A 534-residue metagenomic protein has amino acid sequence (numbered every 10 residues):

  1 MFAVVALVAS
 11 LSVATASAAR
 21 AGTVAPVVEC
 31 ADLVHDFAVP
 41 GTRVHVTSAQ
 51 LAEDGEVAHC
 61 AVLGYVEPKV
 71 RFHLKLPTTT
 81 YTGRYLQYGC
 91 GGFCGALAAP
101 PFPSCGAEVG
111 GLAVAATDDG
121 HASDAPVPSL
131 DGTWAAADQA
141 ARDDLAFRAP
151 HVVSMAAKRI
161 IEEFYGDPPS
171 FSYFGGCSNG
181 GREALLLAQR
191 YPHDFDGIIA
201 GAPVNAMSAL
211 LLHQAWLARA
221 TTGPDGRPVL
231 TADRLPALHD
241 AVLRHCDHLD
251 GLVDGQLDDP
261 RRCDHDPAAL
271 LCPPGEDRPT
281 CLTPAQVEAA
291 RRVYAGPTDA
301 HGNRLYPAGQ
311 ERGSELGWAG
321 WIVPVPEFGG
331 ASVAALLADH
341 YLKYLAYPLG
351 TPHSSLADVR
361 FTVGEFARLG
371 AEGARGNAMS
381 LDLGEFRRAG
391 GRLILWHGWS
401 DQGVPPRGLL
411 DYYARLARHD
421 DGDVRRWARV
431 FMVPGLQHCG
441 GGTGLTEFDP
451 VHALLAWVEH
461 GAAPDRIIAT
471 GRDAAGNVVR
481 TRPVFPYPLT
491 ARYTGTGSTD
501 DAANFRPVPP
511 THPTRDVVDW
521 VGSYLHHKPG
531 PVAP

Functional and structural regions predicted by a protein language model:
M1-A21: Secretory targeting and sorting signals
A19-R84, Y88, L97-F102, H239 (+4 more regions): Catalytic-loop region of hydrolases
H73-K75, L97-F102, A125-G132, A184-R190 (+7 more regions): Short, solvent-exposed loop/turn and secondary-structure capping segments
G92-G166, L212, A220, H353-R375 (+1 more regions): Cap/lid segment of the alpha/beta-hydrolase catalytic domain
G175-G180, A184, D401: Gly/Ala-rich beta-loop-alpha elbow adjacent to hydrolase catalytic centers
L186-A188, H193-T298: A catalytic-pocket lid/entrance helix-loop region that shapes and gates access to the active site across common
I394-H397: Short beta-strand/loop motif that positions the catalytic acidic residue of the alpha/beta-hydrolase fold
W427-G441, R472-G476: Histidine-bearing beta->alpha loop at or near hydrolase active sites
